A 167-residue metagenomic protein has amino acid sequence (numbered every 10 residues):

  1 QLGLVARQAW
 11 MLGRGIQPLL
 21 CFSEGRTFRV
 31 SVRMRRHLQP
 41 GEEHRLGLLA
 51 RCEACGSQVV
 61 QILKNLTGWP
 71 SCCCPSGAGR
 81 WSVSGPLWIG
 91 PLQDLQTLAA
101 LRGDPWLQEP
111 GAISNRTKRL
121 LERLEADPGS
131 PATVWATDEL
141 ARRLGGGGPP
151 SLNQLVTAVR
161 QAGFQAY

Functional and structural regions predicted by a protein language model:
Q1-Y167: SAM-dependent transferase fold signal centered on methyltransferase-like domains, encompassing both Class I
